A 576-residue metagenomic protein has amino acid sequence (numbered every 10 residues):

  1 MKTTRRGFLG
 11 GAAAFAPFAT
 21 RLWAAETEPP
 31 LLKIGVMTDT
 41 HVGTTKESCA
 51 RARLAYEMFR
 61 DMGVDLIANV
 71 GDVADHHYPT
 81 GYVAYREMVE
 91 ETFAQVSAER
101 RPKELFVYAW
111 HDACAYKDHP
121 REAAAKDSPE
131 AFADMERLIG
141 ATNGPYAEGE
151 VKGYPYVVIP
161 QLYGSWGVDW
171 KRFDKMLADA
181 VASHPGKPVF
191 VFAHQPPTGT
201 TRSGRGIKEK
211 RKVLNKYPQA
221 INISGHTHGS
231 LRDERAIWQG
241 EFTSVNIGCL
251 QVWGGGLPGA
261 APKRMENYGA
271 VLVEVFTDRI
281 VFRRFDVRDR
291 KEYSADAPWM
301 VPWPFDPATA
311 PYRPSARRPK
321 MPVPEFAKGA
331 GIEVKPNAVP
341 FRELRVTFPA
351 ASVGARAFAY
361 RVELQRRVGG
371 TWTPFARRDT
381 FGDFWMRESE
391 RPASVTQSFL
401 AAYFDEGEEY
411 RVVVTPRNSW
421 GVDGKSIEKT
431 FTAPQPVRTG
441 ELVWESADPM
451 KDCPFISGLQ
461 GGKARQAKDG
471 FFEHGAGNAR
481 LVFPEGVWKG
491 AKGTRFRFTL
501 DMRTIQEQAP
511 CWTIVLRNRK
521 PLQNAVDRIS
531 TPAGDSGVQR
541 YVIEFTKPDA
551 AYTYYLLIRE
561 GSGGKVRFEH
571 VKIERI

Functional and structural regions predicted by a protein language model:
G7-A24: N-terminal export signals
T27-T44, C49-A68, E130-G140, A147 (+2 more regions): Metal-dependent phosphoesterase/phosphodiesterase active-site architecture
Y78-A178, S183-H184, K208-I221, R232-F276 (+1 more regions): Extended active-site neighborhood of metal-dependent phosphoesterases/phosphodiesterases
P434-G461: Extracellular carbohydrate-recognition regions
S446-M450, F483-Q508, Y541-I543, V571: Extra-cytoplasmic beta-strand recognition segments
G461-A479: Short carbohydrate-recognition loop motifs
P521-A551: Extracellular carbohydrate recognition and processing domains and analogous Trp-centered ligand-binding platforms
V542-E574: Extracellular beta-strand ligand-recognition surfaces/modules
